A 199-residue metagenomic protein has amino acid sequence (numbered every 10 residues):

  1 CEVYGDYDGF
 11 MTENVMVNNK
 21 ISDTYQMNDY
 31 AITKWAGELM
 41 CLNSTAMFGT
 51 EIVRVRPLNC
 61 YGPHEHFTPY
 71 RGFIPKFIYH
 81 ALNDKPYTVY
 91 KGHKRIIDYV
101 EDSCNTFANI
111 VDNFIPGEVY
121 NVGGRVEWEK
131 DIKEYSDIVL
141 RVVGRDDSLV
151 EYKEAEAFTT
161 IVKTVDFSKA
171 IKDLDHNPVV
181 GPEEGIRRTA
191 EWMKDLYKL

Functional and structural regions predicted by a protein language model:
C1, V55-P57, V122: SDR active-site strand-loop-helix element
C1-N28, A46-M47, F67: Active-site "gating" loop of Rossmann-like NAD(P)-dependent oxidoreductase/epimerase domains
E2-V3, N59-E65, D112, E127: Active-site proximal helix/loop that lines the substrate pocket of Rossmann-like NAD(P)-dependent oxidoreductase domains
D8-F10, L39-I96, V100-N109, S136-L140: NAD(P)-dependent short-chain dehydrogenase/reductase
D29, G37, Y70, I132 (+1 more regions): Conserved donor sugar-nucleotide recognition element shared by glycan-biosynthetic enzymes
T33: Active-site helix of classical SDR
N83-L199: C-terminal substrate-binding subdomain of Rossmann-fold SDR/epimerase-dehydratase oxidoreductases
